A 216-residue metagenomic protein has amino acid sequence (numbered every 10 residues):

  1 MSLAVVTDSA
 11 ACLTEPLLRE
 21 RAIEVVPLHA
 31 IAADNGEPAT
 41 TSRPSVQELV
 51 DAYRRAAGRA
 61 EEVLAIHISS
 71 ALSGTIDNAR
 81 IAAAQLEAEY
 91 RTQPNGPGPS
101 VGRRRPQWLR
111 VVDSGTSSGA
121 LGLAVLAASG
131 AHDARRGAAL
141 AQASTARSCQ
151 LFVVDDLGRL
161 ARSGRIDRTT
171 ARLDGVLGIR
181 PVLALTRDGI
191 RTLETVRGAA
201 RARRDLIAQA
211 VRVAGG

Functional and structural regions predicted by a protein language model:
M1, A57-R59, R212-G216: Flexible, charged surface loops at secondary-structure boundaries
S2-A57: N-terminal glycine-rich anion-binding loop in soluble enzyme alpha/beta folds
V5-T7, A65, V111: Structural beta-sheet core signal
A10-L18, L28-I31, G36, T75 (+2 more regions): Mixed-charge interfacial surface used for oligomerization/domain docking and macromolecular partner engagement
I23, E61, I179: Short glycine/serine/threonine/alanine-rich loop segments
A39-R43, A65-I76, S114-S118: Short gly/ser-rich anion-binding loops that grip negatively charged ligand groups
E48-Y90: N-terminal glycine-rich phosphate/adenylate-binding segment common to multiple enzyme folds
